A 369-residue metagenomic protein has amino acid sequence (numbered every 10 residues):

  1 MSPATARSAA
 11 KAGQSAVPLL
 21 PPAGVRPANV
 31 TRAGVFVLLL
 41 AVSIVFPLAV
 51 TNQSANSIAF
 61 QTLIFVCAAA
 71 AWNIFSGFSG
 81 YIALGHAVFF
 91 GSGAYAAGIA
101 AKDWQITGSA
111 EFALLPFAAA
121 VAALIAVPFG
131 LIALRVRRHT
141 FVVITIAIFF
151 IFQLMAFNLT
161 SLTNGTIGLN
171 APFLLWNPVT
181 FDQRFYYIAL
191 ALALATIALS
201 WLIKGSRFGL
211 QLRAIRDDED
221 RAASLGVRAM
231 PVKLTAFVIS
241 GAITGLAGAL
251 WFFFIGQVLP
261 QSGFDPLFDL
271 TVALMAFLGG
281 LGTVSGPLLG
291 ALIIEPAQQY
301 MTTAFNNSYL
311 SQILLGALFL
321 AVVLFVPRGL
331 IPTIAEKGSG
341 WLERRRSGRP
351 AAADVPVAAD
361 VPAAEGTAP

Functional and structural regions predicted by a protein language model:
S2-P369: Transmembrane alpha-helices and adjacent helix-loop boundaries
